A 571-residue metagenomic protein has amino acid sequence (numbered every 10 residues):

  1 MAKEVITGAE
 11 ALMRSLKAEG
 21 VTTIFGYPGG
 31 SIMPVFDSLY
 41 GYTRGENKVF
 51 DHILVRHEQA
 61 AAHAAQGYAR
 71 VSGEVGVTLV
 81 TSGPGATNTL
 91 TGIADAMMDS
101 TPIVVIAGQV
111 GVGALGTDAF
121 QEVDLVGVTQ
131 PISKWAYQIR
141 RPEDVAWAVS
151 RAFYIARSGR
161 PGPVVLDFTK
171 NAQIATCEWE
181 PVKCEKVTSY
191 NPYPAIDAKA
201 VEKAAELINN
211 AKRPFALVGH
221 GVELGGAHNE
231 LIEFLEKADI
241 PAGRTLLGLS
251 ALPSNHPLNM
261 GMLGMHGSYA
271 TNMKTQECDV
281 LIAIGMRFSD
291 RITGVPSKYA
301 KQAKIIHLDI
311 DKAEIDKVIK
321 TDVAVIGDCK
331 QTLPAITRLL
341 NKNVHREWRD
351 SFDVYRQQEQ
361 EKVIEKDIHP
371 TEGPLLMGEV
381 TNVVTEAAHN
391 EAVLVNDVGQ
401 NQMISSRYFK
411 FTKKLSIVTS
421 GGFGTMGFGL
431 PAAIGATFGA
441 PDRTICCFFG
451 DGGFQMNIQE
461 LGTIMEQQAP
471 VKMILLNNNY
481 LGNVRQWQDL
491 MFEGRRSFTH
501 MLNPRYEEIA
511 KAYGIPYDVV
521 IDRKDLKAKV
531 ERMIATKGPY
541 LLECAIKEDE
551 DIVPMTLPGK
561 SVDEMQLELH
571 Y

Functional and structural regions predicted by a protein language model:
A2-E347, V383, A387-N390, P470-M473 (+2 more regions): N-terminal alpha/beta PP-like core and its mobile active-site loop of ThDP/TPP-dependent enzymes
A2-K3, E143, E206, Q302-V398 (+3 more regions): Phosphate/pyrophosphate-binding active-site segments
A9-M13, K17, V35-L39, R356-P431: Active-site diphosphate/adenylate-binding microenvironment
G29-I32, G83, S100, P163 (+3 more regions): Glycine-rich phosphate/pyrophosphate-binding beta-alpha loops
E58-H63, A86, N401-M403, D522-L526: Short acidic loop-to-helix transition motifs that present clustered carboxylates
I106, A114-Q121, D316-V318, A324-I326 (+2 more regions): Thiamine diphosphate
V165, H307, V395, F448-F449: Generic enzyme active-site microenvironment
E178-E185, R356-V363, E508: Short, basic/glycine-rich phosphate-binding loops at helix/coil junctions that contact nucleotide phosphates
